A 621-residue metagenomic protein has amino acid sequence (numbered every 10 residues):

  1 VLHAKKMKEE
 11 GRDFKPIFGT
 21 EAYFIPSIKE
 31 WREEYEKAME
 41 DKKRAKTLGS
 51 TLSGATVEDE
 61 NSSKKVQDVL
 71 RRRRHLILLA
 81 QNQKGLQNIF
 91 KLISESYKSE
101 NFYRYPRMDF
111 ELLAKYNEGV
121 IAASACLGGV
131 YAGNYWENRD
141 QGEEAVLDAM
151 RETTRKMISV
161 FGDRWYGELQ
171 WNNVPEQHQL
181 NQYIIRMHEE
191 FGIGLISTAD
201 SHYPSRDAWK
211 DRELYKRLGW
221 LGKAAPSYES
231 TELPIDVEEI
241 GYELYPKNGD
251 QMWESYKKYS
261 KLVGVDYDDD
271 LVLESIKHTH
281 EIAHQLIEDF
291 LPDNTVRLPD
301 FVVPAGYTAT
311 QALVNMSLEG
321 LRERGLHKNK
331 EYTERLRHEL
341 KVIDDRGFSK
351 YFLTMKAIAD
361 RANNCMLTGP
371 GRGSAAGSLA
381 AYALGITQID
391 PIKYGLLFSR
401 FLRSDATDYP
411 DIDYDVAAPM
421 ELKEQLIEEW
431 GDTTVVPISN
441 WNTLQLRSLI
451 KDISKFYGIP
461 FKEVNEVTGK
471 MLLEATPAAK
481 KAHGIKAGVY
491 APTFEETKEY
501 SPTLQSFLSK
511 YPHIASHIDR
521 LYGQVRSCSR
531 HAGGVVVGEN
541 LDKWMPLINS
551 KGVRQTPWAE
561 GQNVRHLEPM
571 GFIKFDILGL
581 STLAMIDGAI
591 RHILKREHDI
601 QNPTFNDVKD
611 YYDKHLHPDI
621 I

Functional and structural regions predicted by a protein language model:
V1-I621: Alpha-helical scaffold/interaction cores of sigma-54-like transcription cofactors and many family A DNA polymerases
